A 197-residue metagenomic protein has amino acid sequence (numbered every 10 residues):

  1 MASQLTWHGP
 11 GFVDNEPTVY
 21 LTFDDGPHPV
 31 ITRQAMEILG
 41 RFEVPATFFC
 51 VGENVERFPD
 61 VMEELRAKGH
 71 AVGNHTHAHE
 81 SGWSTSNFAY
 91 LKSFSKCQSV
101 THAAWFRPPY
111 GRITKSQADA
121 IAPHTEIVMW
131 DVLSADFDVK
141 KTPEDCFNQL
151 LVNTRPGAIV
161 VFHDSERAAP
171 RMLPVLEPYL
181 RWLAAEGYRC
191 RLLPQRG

Functional and structural regions predicted by a protein language model:
M1-T22, P27-E43, R57-D60, E177-G197: N-terminal pre-catalytic segment of deacetylase/amide-hydrolase enzymes
N15, A71-H77, E126-D131: Short, basic/glycine-rich phosphate-binding loops at helix/coil junctions that contact nucleotide phosphates
G26-V30, F49-F58, E80-F88, R107-I113 (+2 more regions): Acidic-and-aromatic substrate-binding clefts and catalytic sites of carbohydrate-active enzymes
T32-E37, F58-E63, S116-I121, P143: Distinct, well-ordered alpha-helical segments
M36-P45, F49-C50, H70-A71, H77-E80 (+4 more regions): CE4/NodB-like, metal-dependent polysaccharide N-deacetylase domain that modifies extracellular/periplasmic N-acetylated
E63, N87-F94, T142-N148, L173-E177: Charged helix-capping and loop-helix junction motifs
R112-N153, G187-G197: His/Asp/Glu-enriched short active-site or ligand-binding loop at hydrolase and phosphoryl-transfer sites
Q149-L150, T154-P194: Catalytic grooves of carbohydrate-active enzymes
